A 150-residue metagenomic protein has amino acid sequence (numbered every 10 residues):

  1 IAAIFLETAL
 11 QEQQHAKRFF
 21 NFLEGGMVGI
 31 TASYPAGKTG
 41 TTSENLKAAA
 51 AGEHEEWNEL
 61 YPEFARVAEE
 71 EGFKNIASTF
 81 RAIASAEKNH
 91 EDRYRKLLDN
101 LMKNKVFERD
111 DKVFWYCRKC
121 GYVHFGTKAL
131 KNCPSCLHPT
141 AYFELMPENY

Functional and structural regions predicted by a protein language model:
I1-Y150: Non-heme di-metal
